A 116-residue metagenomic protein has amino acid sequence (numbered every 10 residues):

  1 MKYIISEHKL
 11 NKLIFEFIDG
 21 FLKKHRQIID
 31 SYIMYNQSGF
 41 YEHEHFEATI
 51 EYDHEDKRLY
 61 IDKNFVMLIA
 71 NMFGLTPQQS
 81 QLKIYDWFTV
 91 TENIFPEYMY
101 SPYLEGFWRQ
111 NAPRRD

Functional and structural regions predicted by a protein language model:
M1-G20: Short acidic, low-complexity intrinsically disordered linear motifs used for protein-protein interactions
D19-D116: Compositionally biased low-complexity segments enriched in polar/charged residues
